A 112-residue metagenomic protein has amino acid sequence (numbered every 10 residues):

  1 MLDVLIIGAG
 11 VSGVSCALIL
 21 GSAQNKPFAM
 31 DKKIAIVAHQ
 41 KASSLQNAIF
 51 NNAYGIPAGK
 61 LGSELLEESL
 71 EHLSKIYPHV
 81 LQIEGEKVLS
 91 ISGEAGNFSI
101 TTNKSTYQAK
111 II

Functional and structural regions predicted by a protein language model:
L2-E67, H72, H79: Beta1-alpha1 glycine-rich phosphate/pyrophosphate-binding loop at the start of Rossmann-like nucleotide-binding domains
L5-I7, T106-I112: Short hydrophobic core segments
F28-A29, G93-E94, T106-Q108: Flexible, charged surface loops at secondary-structure boundaries
Y77, Q82-I83, K110-I112: Domain-scale terminal segments
E84-N97: A conserved short coil-to-beta-strand element within the FAD-binding core of flavoproteins
T101-S105: Glycine-centered tight beta-turn/hairpin loop motif at sheet-sheet or coil-to-beta transitions
